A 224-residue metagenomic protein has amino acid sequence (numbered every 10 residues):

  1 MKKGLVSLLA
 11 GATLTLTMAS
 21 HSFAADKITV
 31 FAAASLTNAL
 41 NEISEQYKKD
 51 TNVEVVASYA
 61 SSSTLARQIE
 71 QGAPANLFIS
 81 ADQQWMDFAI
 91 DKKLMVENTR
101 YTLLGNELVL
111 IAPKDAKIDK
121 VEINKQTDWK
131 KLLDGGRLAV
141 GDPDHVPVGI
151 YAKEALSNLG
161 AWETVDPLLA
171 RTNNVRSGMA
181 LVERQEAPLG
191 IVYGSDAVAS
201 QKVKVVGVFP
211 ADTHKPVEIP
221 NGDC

Functional and structural regions predicted by a protein language model:
M1-L9: Bacterial N-terminal signal peptides that target proteins for export
L9-L14, M18: Hydrophobic helical h-region of N-terminal Sec-dependent signal peptides in bacterial secretory/periplasmic proteins
M18-A24: Sec/Tat signal peptide C-region and signal peptidase I cleavage site
A24-D50, E54-A73, D82-Q83, D87-N106 (+1 more regions): Exported/periplasmic ABC-transporter solute-binding proteins
I79: Short active-site segment of divalent metal-dependent hydrolases/proteases that encodes the spacing between
